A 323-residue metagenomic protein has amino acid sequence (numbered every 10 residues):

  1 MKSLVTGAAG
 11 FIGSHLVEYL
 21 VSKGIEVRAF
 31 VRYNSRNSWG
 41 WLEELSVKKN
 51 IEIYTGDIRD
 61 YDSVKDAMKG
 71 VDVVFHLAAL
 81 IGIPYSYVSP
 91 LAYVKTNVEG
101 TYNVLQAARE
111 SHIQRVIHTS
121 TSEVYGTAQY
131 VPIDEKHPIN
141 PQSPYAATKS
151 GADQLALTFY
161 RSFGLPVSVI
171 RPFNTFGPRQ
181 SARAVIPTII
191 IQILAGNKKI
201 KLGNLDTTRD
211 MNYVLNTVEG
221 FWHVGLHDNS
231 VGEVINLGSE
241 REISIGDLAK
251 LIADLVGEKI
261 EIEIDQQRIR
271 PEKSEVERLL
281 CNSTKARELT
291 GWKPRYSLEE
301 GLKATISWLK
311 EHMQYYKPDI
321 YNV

Functional and structural regions predicted by a protein language model:
M1-T175, Y296, A304-V323: N-terminal Rossmann-like NAD(P)+-binding domain of SDR-like oxidoreductases, especially those catalyzing
V47-I51, F163-P166, I190-K201, H227 (+2 more regions): A short C-terminal helix-loop "cap" of Rossmann-like NAD(P)-dependent dehydrogenase/epimerase domains
R59, V88, T96-E99, S143 (+7 more regions): Residue-level signal for the nucleotide or nucleotide-sugar donor/cofactor binding architecture
V74, T217, F221, L237 (+3 more regions): Non-catalytic, hydrophobic alpha-helical segments
S150, T175-T188, A195-I200, V214-L215 (+3 more regions): Glycine/proline-rich active-site loop of Rossmann-fold NAD(P)-dependent oxidoreductases
G151, L155, F159, I189 (+2 more regions): Hydrophobic alpha-helix immediately C-terminal to the catalytic Tyr-X-X-X-Lys motif of short-chain
N204, E233-I235, G246-A249, G257-R278 (+1 more regions): C-terminal "lid/loop" region of Rossmann-like NAD(P)-dependent oxidoreductases
V214, V234, I269-K293, A304: Conserved C-terminal active-site "lid" loop/helix of NAD(P)H-dependent oxidoreductases that clamps the redox cofactor
